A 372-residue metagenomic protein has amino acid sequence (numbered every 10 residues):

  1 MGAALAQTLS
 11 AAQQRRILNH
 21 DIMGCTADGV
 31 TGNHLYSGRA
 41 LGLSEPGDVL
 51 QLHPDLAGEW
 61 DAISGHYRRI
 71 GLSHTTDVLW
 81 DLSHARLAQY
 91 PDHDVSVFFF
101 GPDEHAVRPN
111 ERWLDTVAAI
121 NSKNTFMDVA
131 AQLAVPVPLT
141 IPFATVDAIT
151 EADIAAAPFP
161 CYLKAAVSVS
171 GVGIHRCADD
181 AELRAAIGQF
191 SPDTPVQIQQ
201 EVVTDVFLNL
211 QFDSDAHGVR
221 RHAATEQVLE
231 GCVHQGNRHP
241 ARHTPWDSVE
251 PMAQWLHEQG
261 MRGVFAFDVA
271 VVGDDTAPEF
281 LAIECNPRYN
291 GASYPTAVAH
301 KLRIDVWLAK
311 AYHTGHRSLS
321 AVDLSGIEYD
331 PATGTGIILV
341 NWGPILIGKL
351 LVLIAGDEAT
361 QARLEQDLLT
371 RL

Functional and structural regions predicted by a protein language model:
M1-D28, V49-D55, D92-D103: Short hydrophobic beta-strand segments
V30-G38, N124, T244-M252, D367-L369: Well-ordered, non-membrane alpha-helical segments in soluble/globular domains
V30-S44, Q51-D153: Conserved N-proximal alpha/beta basic substrate-recognition cap immediately N-terminal to, or forming the N-lobe
V117-Q197, S214-G218, N237-P251: Active-site nucleotide/adenylate-binding loops and adjacent lid/helix of ATP-dependent enzymes
Y162-L163, A282-C285: Short hydrophobic beta-strand that contains or immediately precedes a catalytic carboxylate
V203-D205, N209-L256, G260, D275 (+1 more regions): ATP-dependent carboxylate/phosphate-activation module, predominantly the ATP-grasp catalytic core and closely related
C232-E279, G315-G334, L339-N341: A long amphipathic alpha-helix within ATP-dependent nucleotide-binding catalytic cores
I304-L372: Peripheral (often C-terminal) accessory segments that flank ATP-dependent C-N-forming ligase machineries
